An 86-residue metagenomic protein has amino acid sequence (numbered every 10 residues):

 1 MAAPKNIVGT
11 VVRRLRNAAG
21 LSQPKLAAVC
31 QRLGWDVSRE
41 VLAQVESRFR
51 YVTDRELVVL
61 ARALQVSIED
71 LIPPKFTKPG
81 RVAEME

Functional and structural regions predicted by a protein language model:
M1-A19, E69: A short, Lys/Arg-rich alpha-helix, primarily the initiator
A2, R62, D70-E86: Short, charged recognition helix plus adjacent turn of helix-turn-helix-like nucleic-acid-binding domains
K5, N17, Q31-R32, S47 (+1 more regions): Residue-level detection of the helix-turn-helix DNA-binding "recognition helix"
T10, P24, R39-E40, D54-L57: Short alpha-helical elements of helix-turn-helix
V12, R16, L26, L60-A61 (+1 more regions): Hydrophobic packing within well-folded, soluble alpha/beta domains
G20, F49, T53-D70: DNA major-groove recognition helix of helix-turn-helix/homeodomain DNA-binding modules
G20-V45: Short alpha-helical DNA-recognition segment
D36-S38, V52, G80-R81: Short, solvent-exposed alpha-helical "recognition" segments
